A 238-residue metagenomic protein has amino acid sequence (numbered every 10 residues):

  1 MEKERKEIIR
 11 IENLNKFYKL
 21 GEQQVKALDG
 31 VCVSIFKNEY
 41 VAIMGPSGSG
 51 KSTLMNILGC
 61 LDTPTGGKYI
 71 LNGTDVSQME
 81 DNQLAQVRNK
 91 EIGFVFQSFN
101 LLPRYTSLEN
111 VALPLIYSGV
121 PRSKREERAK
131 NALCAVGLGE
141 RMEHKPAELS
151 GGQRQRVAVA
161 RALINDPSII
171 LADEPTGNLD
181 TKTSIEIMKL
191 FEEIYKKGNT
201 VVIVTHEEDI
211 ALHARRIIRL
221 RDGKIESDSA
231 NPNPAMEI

Functional and structural regions predicted by a protein language model:
M1-F17, S227-I238: ABC-family P-loop ATPase nucleotide-binding domain
E7-L220: ABC family nucleotide-binding domain
I217-A230: H-loop (His-switch) and adjacent beta-strand-loop-beta switch element of ABC-type ATPase nucleotide-binding domains
